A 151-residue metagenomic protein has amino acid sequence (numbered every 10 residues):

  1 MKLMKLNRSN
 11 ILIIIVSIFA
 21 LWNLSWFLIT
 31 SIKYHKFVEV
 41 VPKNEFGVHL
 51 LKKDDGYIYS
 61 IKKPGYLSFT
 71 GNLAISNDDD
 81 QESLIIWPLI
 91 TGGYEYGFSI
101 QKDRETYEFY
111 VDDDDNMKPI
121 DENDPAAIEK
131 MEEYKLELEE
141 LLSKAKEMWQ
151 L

Functional and structural regions predicted by a protein language model:
L3-L6, F19-Y94: N-terminal export/targeting and maturation segments
S9-I18: Hydrophobic H-region at the start of alpha-helical membrane spans
G56-L151: Extracytoplasmic electrostatic interaction patches
